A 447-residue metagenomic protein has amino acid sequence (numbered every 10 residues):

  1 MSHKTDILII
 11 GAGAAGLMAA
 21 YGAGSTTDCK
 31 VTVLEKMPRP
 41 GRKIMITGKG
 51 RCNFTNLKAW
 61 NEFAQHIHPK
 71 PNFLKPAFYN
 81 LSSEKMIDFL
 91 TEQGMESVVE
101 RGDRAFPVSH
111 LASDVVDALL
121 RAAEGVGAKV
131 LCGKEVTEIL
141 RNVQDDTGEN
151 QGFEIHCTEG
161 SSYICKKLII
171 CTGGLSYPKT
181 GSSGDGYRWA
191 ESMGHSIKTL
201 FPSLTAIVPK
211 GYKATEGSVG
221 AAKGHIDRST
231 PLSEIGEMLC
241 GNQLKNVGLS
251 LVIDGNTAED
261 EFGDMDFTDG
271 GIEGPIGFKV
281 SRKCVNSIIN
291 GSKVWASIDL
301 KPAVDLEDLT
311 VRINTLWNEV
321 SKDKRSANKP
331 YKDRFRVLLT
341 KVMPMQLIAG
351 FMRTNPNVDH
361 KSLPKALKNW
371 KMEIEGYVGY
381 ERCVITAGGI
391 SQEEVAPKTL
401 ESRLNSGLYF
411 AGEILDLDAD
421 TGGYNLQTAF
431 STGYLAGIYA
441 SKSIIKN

Functional and structural regions predicted by a protein language model:
S2-A15: Beta1/beta-strand and adjacent pyrophosphate-binding region of the FAD-binding site in flavoprotein oxidoreductases
H3-T5, T158-K167, D260-F262: Core beta-strand elements of the Rossmann-like FAD/NAD(P) dinucleotide-binding domain in flavoenzyme oxidoreductases
L8, G24-K49: Glycine-rich FAD pyrophosphate-binding loop
L8-I10, L34, V136, Y163-K179 (+4 more regions): Short hydrophobic core segments
S25-T26, R39, W60-E62, Y79 (+8 more regions): Residue-level recognition of phosphate/Mg2+-coordinating polar/acidic sites in nucleotide-handling active sites
E124-V136, L200: A conserved beta-strand/loop element that lines the FAD pocket in flavoprotein oxidoreductases
C132-V143, N150: A conserved short coil-to-beta-strand element within the FAD-binding core of flavoproteins
K167-A214, H225-I226: Glycine-rich loop(s) and the adjacent beta-strand/alpha-helix scaffold that form part
